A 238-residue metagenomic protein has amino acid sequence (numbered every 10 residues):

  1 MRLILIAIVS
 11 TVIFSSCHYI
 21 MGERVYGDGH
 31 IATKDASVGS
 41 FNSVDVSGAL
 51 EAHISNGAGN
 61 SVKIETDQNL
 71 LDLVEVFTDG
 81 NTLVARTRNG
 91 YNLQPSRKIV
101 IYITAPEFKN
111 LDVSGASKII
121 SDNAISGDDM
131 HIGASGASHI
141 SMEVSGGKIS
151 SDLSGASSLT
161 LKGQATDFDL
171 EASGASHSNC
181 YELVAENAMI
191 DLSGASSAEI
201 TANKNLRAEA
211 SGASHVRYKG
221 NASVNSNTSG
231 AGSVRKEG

Functional and structural regions predicted by a protein language model:
M1-R2: N-terminal hydrophobic targeting signals that begin at the initiator methionine
L5-V12, C17-L71, T82-Y102, I120 (+1 more regions): Short acidic/polar N-terminal linker immediately downstream of export determinants
K34-D35, F41-I54, V100-I103, E107-G238: Extended, compositionally simple hydrophobic/Ser/Thr-rich segments that build repetitive fibrous architectures
V74-V76: Solvent-exposed adhesion/ligand-recognition segments of exported proteins
